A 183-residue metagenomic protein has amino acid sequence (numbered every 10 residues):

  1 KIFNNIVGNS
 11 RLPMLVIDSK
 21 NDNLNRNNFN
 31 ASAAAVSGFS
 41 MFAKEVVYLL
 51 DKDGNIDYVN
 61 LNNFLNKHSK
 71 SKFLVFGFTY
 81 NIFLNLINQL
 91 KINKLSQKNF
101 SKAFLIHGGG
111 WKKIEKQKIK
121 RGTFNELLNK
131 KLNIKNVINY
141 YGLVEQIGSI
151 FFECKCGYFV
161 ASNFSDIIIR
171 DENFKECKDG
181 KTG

Functional and structural regions predicted by a protein language model:
K1-G8: Conserved structural elements of the adenylate-forming
N5, N23-N25: Active-site diphosphate/adenylate-binding microenvironment
R11-L15, N25-N30, V36-G183: Active-site glycine/GP-rich loop and adjacent strand/helix microenvironment that borders small-molecule binding pockets
S19-K20: Conserved AMP-binding
